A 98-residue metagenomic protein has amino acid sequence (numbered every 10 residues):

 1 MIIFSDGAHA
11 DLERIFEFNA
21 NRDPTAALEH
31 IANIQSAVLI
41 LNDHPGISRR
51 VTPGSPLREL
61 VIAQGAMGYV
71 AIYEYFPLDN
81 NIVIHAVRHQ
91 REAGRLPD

Functional and structural regions predicted by a protein language model:
M1-E59, L78, P97: Basic, Lys/Arg-enriched alpha-helical interface segments
I62-D98: Enriched for short, Lys/Arg-rich terminal
